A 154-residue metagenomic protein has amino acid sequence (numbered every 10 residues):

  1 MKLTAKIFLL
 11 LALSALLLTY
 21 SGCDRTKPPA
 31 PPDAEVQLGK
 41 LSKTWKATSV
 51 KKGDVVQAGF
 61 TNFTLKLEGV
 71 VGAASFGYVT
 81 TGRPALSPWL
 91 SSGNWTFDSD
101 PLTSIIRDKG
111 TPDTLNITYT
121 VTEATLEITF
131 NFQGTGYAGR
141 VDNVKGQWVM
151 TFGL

Functional and structural regions predicted by a protein language model:
M1-L9: Bacterial N-terminal signal peptides that target proteins for export
L9-L10, P31: Generic hydrophobic alpha-helical membrane-segment signal
L18-G22: C-terminal motif of bacterial Sec signal peptides marking the signal peptidase cleavage site
D24-S91, D100-L154: Lipid interaction determinants
